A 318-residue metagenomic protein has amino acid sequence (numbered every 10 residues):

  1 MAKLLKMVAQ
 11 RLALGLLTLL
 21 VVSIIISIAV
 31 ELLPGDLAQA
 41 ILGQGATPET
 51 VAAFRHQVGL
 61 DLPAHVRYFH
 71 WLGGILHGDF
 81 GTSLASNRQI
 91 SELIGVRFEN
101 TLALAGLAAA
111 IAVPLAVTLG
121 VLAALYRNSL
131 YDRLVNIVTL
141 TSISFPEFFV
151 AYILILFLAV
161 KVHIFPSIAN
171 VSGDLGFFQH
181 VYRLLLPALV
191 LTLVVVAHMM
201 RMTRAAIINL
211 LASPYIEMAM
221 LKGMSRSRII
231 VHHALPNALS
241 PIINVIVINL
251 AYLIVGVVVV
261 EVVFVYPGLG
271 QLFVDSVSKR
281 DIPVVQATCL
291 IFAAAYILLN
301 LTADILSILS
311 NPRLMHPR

Functional and structural regions predicted by a protein language model:
M1-A29: Charged, compositionally biased N-terminal leader segments and the immediate start of the first structured element
M1-L4, D61-V117: An internal, D/E-rich "acidic patch" concept
A2-M7, L16, V96-Y131, E147 (+1 more regions): Alpha-helical transmembrane segments of integral membrane proteins, especially multi-pass inner/plasma-membrane
L19-F69, V162-R183: Hydrophobic alpha-helical transmembrane segments of membrane transport/permease proteins and related membrane-embedded
L20-I25, A64, G106-A110, I153-L154 (+1 more regions): Hydrophobic alpha-helical transmembrane segments of multi-pass integral membrane proteins
V22, I26-V30, A151, I155-A159 (+4 more regions): Juxtamembrane/transmembrane-helix interface segments of polytopic membrane transporters
I25-L32, L62, H70-G73, I137-S167 (+1 more regions): Membrane-water interface segments at the C-terminal ends of transmembrane alpha-helices in multi-pass inner-membrane
A46-D79, L184-L185, I216, F264-D275: Short hydrophobic, aromatic-rich alpha-helical segments embedded in or entering the lipid bilayer of multi-pass
